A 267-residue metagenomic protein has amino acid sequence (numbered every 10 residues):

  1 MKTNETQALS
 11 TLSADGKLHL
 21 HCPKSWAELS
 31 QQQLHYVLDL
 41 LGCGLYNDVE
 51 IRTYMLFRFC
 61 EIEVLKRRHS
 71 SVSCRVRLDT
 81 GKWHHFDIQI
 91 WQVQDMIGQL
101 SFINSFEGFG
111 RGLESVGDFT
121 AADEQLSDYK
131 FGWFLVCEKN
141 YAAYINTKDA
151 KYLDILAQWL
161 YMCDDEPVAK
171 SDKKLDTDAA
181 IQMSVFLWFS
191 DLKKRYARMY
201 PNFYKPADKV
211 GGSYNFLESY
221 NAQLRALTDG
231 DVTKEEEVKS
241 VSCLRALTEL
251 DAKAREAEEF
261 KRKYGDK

Functional and structural regions predicted by a protein language model:
M1-K267: An amphipathic, hydrophobic-aromatic interaction surface with interspersed Lys/Arg that forms lipid/phosphate-bearing
